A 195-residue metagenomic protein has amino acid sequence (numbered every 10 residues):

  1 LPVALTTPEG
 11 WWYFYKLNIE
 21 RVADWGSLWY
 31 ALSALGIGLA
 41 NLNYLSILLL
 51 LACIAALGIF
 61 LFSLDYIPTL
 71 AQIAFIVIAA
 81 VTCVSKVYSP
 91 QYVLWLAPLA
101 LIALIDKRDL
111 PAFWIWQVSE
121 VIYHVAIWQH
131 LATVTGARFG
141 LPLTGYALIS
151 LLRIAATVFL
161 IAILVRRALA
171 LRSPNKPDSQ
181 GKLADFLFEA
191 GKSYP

Functional and structural regions predicted by a protein language model:
L1-Y15, Y44-P195: Multi-pass membrane glycosyltransferase architecture that uses lipid-linked
F14-G38, S150: Luminal/periplasmic active-site loops of membrane-embedded glycosylation enzymes
